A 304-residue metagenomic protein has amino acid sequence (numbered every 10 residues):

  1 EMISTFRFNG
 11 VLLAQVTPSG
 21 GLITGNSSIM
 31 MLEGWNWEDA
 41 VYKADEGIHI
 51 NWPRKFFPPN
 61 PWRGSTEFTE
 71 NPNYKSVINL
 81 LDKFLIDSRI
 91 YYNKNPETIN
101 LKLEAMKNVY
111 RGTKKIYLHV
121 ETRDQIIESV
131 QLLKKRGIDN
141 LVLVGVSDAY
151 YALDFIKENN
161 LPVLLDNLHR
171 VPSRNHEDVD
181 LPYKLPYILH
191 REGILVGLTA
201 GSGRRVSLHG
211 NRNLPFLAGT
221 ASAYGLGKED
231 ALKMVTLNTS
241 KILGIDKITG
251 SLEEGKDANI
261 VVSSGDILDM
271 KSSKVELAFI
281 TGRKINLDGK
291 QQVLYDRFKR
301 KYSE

Functional and structural regions predicted by a protein language model:
E1-L13, Y187, N213-G219: Small-aliphatic-rich amphipathic alpha-helix that forms the alpha element of a beta-alpha
M2, R7-N140: Polyanionic/metal-chelating signatures
T17, W52, Y91-P182, K241-L243 (+2 more regions): Active-site core of metal-dependent hydrolases
S19-L22, W37, D124-Q125, A149 (+3 more regions): Solvent-exposed loop/turn segments at secondary-structure junctions within structured extracellular/periplasmic domains
G25-M30, N60-G64, Q131-L132, F155 (+4 more regions): Short acidic, glycine/serine/threonine-rich loops at helix termini
V77, G289-E304: Intein/HINT protein-splicing elements and their conserved insertion hotspots or analogous self-processing inserts
K115, K135, D154-K157, P162 (+4 more regions): His/Asp/Glu-enriched, well-ordered alpha-helical/loop segment that forms or immediately abuts the divalent-metal
